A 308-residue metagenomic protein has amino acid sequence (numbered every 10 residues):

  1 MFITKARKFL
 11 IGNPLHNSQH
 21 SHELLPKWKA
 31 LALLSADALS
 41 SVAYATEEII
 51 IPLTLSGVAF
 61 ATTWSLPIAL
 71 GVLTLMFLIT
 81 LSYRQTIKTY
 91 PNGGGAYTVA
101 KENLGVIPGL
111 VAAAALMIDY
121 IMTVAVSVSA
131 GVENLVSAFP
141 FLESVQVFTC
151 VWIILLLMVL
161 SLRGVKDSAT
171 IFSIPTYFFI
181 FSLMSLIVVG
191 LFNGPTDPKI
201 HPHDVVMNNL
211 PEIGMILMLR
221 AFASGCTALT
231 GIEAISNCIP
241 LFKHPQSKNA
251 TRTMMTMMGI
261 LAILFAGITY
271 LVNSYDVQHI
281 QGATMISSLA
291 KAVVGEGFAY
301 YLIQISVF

Functional and structural regions predicted by a protein language model:
M1-L53, L81, N92, A100-K101 (+2 more regions): Membrane-interface "cap" regions at the ends of multi-pass membrane proteins
T4, I51-Q85, T89-K101, I107-A112 (+2 more regions): Extracellular loop-to-transmembrane helix junctions
H20, Y177, F181-T230: Helix-loop-helix junctions that connect adjacent transmembrane segments in multi-pass membrane transporters
E23-L34, G105-M117, T149-I153, N209-A223 (+2 more regions): Select transmembrane alpha-helical segments in multipass membrane proteins
W28-A43, E47, V206-T253, S306-F308: Hydrophobic, membrane-embedded alpha-helices of multi-pass small-molecule transporters
Y83-T89, S137-P140, I154-P175, N237-L241: Membrane-water interface regions at transmembrane-helix termini and the short interhelical loops of multi-pass membrane
L157-F192, T253-T256: Membrane-interface loop-to-helix entry segments
L191-P198, T251-S288: Extracellular/periplasmic helix-exit of transmembrane alpha-helices
